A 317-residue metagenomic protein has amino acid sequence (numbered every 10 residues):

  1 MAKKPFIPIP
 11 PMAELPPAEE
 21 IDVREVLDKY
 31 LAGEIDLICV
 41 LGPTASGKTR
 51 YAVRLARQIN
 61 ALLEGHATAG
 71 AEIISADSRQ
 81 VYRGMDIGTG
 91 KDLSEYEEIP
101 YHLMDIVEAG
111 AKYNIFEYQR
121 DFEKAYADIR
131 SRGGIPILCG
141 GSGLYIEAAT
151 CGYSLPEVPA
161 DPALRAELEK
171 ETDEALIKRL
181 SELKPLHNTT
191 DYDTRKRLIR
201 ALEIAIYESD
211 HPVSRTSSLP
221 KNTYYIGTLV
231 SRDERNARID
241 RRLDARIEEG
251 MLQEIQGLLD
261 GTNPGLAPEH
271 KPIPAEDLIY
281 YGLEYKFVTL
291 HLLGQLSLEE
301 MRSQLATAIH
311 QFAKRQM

Functional and structural regions predicted by a protein language model:
A2-M317: Phosphate/pyrophosphate-binding catalytic cores of soluble transferases and nucleic-acid-acting enzymes
